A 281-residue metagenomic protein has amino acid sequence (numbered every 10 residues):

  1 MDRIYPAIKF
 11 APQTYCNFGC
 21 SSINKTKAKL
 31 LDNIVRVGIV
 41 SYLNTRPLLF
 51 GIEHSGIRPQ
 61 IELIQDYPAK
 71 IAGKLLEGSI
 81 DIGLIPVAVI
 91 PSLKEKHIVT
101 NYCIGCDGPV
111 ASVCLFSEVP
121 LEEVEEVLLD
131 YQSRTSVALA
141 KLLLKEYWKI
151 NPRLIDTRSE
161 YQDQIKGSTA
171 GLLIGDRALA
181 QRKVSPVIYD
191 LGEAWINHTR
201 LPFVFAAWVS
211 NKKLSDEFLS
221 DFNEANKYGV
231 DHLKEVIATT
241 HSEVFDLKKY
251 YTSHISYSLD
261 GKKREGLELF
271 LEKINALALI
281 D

Functional and structural regions predicted by a protein language model:
D32-S41, L121-S136, E224, Y228-G229: Short loop->beta-strand "edge-of-pocket" segments that line small-molecule binding or catalytic clefts across diverse
L43-E123, Y131-Q132: Short, glycine-/small- and polar/acidic-enriched structural segments that line small-molecule recognition paths
G51, V113-L121, E126, F203-E217: A bilobed periplasmic-binding-protein/Venus flytrap-type ligand-binding module shared by bacterial periplasmic
L63-G73, N151-G167: Short helix-initiation/N-cap motifs at beta->coil->alpha
Y102-E160, I196: A conserved helix-loop-strand patch within extracytoplasmic ligand-binding domains of the periplasmic binding
R134-R158, V209-H254, S258: Ligand-binding clefts/hinges and TM-proximal coupling segments of bilobed small-molecule sensing domains
D156-I237: Pocket-lining segment of extracytoplasmic ligand-binding domains
A178, V236-D281: An extracytoplasmic/periplasmic, membrane-proximal ligand-sensing/linker region
